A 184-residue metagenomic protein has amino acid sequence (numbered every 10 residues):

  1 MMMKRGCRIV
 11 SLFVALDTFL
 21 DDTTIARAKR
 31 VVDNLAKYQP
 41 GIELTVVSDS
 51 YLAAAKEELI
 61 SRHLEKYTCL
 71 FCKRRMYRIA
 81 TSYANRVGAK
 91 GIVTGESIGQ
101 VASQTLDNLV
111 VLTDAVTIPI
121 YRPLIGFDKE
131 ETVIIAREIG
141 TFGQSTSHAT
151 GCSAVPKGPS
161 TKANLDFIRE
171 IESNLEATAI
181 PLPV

Functional and structural regions predicted by a protein language model:
M1-E138: ATP-dependent adenylation/nucleotidyltransferase module used to activate substrates
G143-C152, P156-V184: The feature marks non-catalytic terminal segments
